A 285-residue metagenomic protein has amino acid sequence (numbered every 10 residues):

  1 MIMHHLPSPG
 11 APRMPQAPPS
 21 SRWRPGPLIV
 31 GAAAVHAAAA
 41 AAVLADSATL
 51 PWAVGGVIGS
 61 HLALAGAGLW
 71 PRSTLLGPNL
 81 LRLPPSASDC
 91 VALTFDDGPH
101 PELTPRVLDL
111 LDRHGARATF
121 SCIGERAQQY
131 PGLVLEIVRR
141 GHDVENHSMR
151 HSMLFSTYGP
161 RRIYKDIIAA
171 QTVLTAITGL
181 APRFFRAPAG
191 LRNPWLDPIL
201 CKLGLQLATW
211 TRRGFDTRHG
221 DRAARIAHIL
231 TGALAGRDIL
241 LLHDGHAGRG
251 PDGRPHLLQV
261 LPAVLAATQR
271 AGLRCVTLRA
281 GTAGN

Functional and structural regions predicted by a protein language model:
M1-A92, D109-T119, T231-N285: Terminal accessory/targeting
G68-F155, D166-A169, V173, R274: Active-site beta->alpha N-cap acidic-glycine motif
F95-D97, C122-G124, N146-S148, R186-A189 (+3 more regions): A cross-domain feature marking catalytic cores of carbohydrate-active enzymes and several ubiquitous metabolic/repair
G98-E102, C122-P131, S152-R161, R186-P194 (+1 more regions): Acidic-and-aromatic substrate-binding clefts and catalytic sites of carbohydrate-active enzymes
R106, L110-H114, L133-E136, R140 (+3 more regions): Alpha-helical structural signal in soluble globular domains
R150-S152, R213-G214, H246-R249: A short, flexible beta-alpha/helix-coil linker loop
R162-I167, R222-H228, R254-L261: Charged helix-capping and loop-helix junction motifs
L191, L196-A233, L273-G284: His/Asp/Glu-enriched short active-site or ligand-binding loop at hydrolase and phosphoryl-transfer sites
